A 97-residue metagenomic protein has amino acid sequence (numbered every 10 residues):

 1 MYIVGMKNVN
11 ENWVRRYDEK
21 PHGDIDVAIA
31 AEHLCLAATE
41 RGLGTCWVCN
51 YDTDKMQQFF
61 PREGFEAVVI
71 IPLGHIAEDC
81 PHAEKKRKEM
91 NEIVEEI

Functional and structural regions predicted by a protein language model:
M1-A30: Glycine/small-residue-rich phosphate/adenosyl-binding loop
N8-N12, T53-D54, A77: Short, charged/polar surface micro-motifs in flexible loops or helix N-caps
H33-L34: Aromatic/hydrophobic pocket-lining residues that form π-stacking "cages" and hydrophobic walls in ligand
A38: Hydrophobic pocket-lining residues that define ligand/cofactor binding sites across diverse proteins
G42: Structured binding elements
T45-C49: Short beta-strand segments at enzyme active-site cores
M56-V68: Short, electropositive alpha-helical surface patch
V69-I97: C-terminal helix-cap and adjacent tail motif
